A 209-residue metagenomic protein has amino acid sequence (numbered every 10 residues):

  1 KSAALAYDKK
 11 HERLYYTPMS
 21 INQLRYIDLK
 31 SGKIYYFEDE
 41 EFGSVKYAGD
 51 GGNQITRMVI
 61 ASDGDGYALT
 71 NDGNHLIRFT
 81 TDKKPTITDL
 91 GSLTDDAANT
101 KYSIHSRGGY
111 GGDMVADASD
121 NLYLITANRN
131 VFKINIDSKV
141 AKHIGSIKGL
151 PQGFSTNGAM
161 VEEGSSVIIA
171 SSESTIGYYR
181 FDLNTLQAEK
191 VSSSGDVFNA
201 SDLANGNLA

Functional and structural regions predicted by a protein language model:
K1-A6, S44-A61, A98-M114, P151-G164 (+1 more regions): Repeated scaffold domains used in trafficking and secretory/extracellular systems, primarily beta-propellers
R13-T17, D65-L69, N121-I125, S166-A170: Conserved beta-propeller blade signature
S20-Q23, D72-H75, N128-V131, E173-G177: Loop/turn residues immediately N-terminal
D28-G32, T80-K84, N135-K139, D182-L186: Short loop/turn segments that connect beta-strands within beta-propeller blades
I34-G43, T86-K101, K142-G149, E189-D196: Beta-propeller fold detector
E41-R107, M114-A118, T126: Extracellular-facing segments of soluble proteins and assemblies that are Gly/Ser/Thr-biased and enriched in aromatics
T126-S174: Intrinsically disordered, low-complexity segments enriched in Gly and acidic/Ser/Thr residues that form flexible
E173-A209: Blade-level signature of beta-propeller repeat domains, shared across WD40, Kelch, NHL, RCC1 and BNR/Asp-box propellers
